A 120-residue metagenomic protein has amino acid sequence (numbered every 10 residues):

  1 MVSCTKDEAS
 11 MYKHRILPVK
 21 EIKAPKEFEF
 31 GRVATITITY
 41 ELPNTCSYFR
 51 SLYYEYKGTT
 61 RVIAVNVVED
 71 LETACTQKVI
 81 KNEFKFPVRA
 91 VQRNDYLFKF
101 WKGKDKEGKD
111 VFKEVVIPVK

Functional and structural regions predicted by a protein language model:
M1-S3: C-terminal motif of bacterial Sec signal peptides marking the signal peptidase cleavage site
T5-E8: Bacterial signal peptide processing site
M11-K120: First exposed extracellular module after export/assembly in secreted or surface-exposed proteins
